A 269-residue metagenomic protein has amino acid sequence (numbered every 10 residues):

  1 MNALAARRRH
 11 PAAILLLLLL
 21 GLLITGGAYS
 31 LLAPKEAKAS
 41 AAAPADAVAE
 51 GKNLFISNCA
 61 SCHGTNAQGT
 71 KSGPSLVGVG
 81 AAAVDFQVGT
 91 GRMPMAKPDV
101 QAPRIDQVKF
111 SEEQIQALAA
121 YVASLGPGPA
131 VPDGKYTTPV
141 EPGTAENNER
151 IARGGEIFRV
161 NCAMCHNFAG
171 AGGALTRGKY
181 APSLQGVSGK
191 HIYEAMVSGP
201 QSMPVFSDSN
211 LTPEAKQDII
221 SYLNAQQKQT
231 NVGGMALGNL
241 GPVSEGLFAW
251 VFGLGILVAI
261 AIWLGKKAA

Functional and structural regions predicted by a protein language model:
M1-P11: Cytosolic-side transmembrane helix boundary signature
A6-R8, E146, R150: Helix-boundary and loop/linker segments of multi-pass membrane transporters
R9-I14, G21-P34, Q107-D133, S207-A269: C-terminal capping alpha-helices of c-type cytochrome domains
A33-A47: Ser/Thr/Pro/Gly-rich low-complexity linker/stalk segments immediately outside membranes or between
S40, P44, T144-N147, G253: N-terminal soluble segments of membrane proteins
P44-V48, K52-G78, F86, T90-A96 (+6 more regions): Periplasmic/extracellular electron-transfer cofactor-ligation site, primarily the c-type cytochrome heme-c attachment
V77-G126, L175-N231: Extracytoplasmic electron-transfer domains, predominantly the class I c-type cytochrome c fold
G134-G143: Surface-exposed intrinsically disordered loops and tails
